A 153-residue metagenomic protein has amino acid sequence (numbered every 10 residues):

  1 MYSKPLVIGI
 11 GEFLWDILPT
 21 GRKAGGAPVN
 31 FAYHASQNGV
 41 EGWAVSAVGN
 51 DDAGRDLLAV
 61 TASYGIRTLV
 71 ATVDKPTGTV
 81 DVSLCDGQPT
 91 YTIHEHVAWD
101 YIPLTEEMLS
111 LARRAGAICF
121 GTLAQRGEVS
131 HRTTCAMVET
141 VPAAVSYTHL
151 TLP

Functional and structural regions predicted by a protein language model:
M1-I66, V80: Glycine-rich phosphate/adenosyl-contacting loop at the front of the ribokinase-like
I8-I10, A117-C119, Y147: Structural motif
D16-I17, Y101, R126-E128: Short glycine-rich, flexible loops that bind phosphorylated cofactors or substrates
G21, G54-R55, T105, S130-R132: Conserved strand-to-helix beginnings and helix N-cap segments that scaffold or border functional pockets
G26, H131-M137: Charged helix-capping and loop-helix junction motifs
E41-T122: Conserved N-terminal subdomain of the carbohydrate kinase-like
V141-S146: A short helix->loop->beta-strand "cap" motif at the edges of active sites that frequently abuts
T148-P153: Conserved small/polar residues in nucleotide/adenosyl-binding loops
